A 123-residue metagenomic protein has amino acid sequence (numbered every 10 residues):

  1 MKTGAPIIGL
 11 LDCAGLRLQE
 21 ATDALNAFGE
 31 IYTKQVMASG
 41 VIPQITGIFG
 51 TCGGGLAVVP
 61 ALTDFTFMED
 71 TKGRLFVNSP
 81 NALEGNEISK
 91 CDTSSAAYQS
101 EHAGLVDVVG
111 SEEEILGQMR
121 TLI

Functional and structural regions predicted by a protein language model:
M1-K2, V36: Residue-level signal for alpha-helix termini/capping positions
T3-G4, V41: Glycine-centered short loops/turns at secondary-structure junctions
G4-A5, T33: Residue-level detector of intrinsically disordered, flexible termini and proteolytic processing junctions
I8: Serine endopeptidase catalytic core focused on the charge-relay Asp
L11-I123: Conserved catalytic cores of soluble enzyme domains, especially glycine-rich substrate-binding beta-alpha loops
